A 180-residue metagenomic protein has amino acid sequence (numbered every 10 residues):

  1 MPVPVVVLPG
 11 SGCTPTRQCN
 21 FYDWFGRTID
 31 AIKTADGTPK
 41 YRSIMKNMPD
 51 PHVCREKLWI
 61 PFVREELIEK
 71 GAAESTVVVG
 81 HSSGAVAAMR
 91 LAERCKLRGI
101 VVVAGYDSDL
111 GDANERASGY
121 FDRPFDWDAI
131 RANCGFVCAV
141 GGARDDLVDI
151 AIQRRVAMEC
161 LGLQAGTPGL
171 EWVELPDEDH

Functional and structural regions predicted by a protein language model:
P2-H52: Short, surface-exposed "cap/lid" segments of acyl-processing enzymes
G10, M48-P51, V101-L110: Active-site nucleophile loop of the alpha/beta-hydrolase fold
T14, A143-V148: Acidic catalytic loop of the alpha/beta-hydrolase fold
N20, D149-E159: Short alpha-helix in the alpha/beta-hydrolase fold that links the catalytic acid
D50, L175-H180: Histidine-bearing beta->alpha loop at or near hydrolase active sites
E56-W59, V102-A132: Flexible "cap/lid" loop of the alpha/beta hydrolase fold
V79-A88: Gly/Ala-rich beta-loop-alpha elbow adjacent to hydrolase catalytic centers
N133-C134, C138-G141, D145: Short beta-strand/loop motif that positions the catalytic acidic residue of the alpha/beta-hydrolase fold
